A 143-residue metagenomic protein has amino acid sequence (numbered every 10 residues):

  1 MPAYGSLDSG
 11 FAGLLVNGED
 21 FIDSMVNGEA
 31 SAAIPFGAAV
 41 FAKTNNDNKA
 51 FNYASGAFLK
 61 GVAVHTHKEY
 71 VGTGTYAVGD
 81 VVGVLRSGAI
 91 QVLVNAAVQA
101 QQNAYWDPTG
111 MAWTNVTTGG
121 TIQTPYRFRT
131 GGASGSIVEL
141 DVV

Functional and structural regions predicted by a protein language model:
M1-V143: Surface-exposed, low-hydrophobicity beta-strand/loop segments enriched in small/polar/acidic residues
